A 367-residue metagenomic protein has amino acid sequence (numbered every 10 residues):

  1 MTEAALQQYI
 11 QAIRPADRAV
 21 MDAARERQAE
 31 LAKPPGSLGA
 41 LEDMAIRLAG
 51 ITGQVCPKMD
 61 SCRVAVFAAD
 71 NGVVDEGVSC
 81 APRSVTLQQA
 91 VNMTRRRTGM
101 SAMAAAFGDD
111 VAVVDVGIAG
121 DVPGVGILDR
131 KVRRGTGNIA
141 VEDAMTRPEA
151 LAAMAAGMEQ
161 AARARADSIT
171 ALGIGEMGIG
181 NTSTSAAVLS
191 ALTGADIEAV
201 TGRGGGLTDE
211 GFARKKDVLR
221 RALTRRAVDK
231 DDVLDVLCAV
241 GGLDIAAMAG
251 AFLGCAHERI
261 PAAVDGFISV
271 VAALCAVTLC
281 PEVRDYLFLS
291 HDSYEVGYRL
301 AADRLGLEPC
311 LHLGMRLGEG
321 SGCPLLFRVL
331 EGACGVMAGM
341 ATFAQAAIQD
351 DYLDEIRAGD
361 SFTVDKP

Functional and structural regions predicted by a protein language model:
M1-P367: N-terminal loops that bind phosphate or other acidic moieties and the adjacent beta-alpha structural core
